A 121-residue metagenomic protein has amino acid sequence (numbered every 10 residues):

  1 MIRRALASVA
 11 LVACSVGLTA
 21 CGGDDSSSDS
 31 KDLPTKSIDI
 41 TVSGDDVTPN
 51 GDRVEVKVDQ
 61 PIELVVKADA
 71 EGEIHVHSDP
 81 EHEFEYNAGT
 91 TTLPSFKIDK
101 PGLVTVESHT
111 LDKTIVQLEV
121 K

Functional and structural regions predicted by a protein language model:
M1-V9: Bacterial N-terminal signal peptides that target proteins for export
V16-A20: C-terminal motif of bacterial Sec signal peptides marking the signal peptidase cleavage site
G22-D25: Bacterial signal peptide processing site
D32-D59: N-terminal edge beta-strand
P34, A88-K121: Extracellular/periplasmic metallocenter environments
D52-A70, T92-K100, V104-E107: Beta-strand cores of secreted/periplasmic/IMS beta-sandwich domains, seen most often in copper-related folds
G72-P80: Change to "...patches in solvent-exposed regions of secreted, membrane-anchored, or virion-exposed structural
E83-E85: A short beta-strand motif characteristic of beta-propeller blades
